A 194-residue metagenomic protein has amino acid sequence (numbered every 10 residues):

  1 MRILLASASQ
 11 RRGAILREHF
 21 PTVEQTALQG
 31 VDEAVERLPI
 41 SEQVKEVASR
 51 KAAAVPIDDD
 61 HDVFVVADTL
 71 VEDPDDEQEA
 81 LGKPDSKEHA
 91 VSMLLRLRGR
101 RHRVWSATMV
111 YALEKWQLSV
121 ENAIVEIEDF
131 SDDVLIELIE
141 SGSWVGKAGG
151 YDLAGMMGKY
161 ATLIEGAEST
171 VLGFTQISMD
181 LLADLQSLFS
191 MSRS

Functional and structural regions predicted by a protein language model:
M1-P21: N-terminal beta1-alpha1 ligand-phosphate binding loop
I3, R37-S194: Anionic-ligand binding patches
A8, L28, L113: Cofactor-binding loop segments of dinucleotide-utilizing enzymes, especially the Rossmann-like FAD- and NAD(P)+-binding
R12, D32-A34, D180: Flexible, glycine-rich phosphate/dinucleotide-binding loops and adjacent beta-alpha linkers at cofactor/substrate
G13, T22-E24, D68, I124: A general secondary-structure boundary signal
F20-R37, W116-N122: Short glycine-rich, Thr/Ser-proximal phosphate-binding strand/loop in the N-terminal lobe of ATP-dependent enzymes
